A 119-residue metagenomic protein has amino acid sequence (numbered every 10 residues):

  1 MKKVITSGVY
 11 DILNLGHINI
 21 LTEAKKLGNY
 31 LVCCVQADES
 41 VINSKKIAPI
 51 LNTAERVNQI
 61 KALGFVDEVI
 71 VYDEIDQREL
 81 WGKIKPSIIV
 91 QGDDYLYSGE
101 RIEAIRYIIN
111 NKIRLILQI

Functional and structural regions predicted by a protein language model:
M1-I119: Nucleotidyltransferase catalytic core that binds NTPs
